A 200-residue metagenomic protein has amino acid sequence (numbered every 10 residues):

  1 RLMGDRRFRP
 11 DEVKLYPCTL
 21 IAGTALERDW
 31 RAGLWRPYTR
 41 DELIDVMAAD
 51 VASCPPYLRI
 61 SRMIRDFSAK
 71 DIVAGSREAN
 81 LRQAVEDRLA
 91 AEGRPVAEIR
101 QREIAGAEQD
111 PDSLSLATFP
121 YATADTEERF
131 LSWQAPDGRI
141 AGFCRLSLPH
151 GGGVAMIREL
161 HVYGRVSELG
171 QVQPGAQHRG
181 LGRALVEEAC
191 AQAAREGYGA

Functional and structural regions predicted by a protein language model:
R1-A25, R40-F67, M156: Conserved C-terminal portion of the radical SAM core fold that forms the substrate/S-adenosylmethionine-binding
T19-G23, E27, G164-G170: Conserved radical SAM core fold
E27-P37, V172-G175: Glycine-rich tight-turn/loop motif centered on a GG-T
R65-A97: Terminal amphipathic helices with adjacent charged low-complexity linkers/tails
D112-S113, T118-R165: A conserved beta-strand-loop-helix scaffold within acyl/acetyltransferase catalytic domains
L160-H178: A short, internal acetyl-CoA/4′-phosphopantetheine-binding micro-motif in the GNAT/acyltransferase core
V172-Q192: Conserved acetyl-CoA-binding loop-helix of GNAT-fold acetyltransferases
A191-A200: Conserved GNAT acetyl-CoA-binding A-motif
